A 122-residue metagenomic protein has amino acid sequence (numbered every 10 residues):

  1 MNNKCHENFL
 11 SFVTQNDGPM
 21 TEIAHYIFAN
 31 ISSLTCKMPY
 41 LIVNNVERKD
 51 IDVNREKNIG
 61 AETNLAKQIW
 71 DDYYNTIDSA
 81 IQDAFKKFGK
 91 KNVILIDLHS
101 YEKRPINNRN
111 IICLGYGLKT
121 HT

Functional and structural regions predicted by a protein language model:
M1-T122: N-terminal catalytic or cofactor-binding beta/alpha core of small enzyme domains
